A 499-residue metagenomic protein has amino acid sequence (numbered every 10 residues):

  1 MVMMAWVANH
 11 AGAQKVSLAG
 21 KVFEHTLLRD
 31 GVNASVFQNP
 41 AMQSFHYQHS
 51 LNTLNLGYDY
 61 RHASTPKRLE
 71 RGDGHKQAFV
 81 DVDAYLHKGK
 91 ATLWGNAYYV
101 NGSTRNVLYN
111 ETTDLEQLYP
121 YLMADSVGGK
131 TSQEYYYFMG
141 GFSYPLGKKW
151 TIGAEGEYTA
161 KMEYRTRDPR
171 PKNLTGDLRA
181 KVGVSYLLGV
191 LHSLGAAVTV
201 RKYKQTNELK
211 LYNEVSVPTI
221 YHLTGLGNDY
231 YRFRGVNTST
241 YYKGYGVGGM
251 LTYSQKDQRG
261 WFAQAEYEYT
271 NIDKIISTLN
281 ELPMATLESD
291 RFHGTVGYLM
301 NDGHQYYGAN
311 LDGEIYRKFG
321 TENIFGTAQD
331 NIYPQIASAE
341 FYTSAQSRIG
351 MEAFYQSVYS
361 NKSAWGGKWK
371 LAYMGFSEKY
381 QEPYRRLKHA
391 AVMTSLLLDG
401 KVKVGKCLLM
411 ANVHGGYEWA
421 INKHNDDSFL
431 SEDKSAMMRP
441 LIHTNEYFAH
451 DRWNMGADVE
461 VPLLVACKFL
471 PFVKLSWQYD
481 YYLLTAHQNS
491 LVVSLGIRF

Functional and structural regions predicted by a protein language model:
H10-R105: N-terminal, post-signal peptide beta-strand-biased segments of exported outer-membrane/organellar beta-barrel and other
V16-A19, V190, H487-F499: Outer-membrane beta-barrel "beta-signal"
Q48-L54, G89-G95, K148-A154, V190-L194 (+7 more regions): Outer-envelope beta-barrel architecture signal
L56-S64, Y99-S103, Y158-M162, V200-K204 (+9 more regions): Transmembrane beta-strands of outer-membrane beta-barrel pores
S64, G74-V80, S132-F138, K172-L178 (+7 more regions): Residues that define the transmembrane beta-barrel architecture of outer-membrane proteins
S64-R71, N106-T112, Y164-P171, N207-N213 (+6 more regions): Outer-membrane beta-barrel translocator domains and adjoining extracellular loop/strand segments of Gram-negative
V80-L86, F138-Y144, A180-Y186, G249-Q255 (+7 more regions): Residues on the lipid-exposed face of transmembrane beta-strands in outer-membrane beta-barrel proteins
N228-G367: Long, internal scaffold/assembly segments composed of regular secondary structure
